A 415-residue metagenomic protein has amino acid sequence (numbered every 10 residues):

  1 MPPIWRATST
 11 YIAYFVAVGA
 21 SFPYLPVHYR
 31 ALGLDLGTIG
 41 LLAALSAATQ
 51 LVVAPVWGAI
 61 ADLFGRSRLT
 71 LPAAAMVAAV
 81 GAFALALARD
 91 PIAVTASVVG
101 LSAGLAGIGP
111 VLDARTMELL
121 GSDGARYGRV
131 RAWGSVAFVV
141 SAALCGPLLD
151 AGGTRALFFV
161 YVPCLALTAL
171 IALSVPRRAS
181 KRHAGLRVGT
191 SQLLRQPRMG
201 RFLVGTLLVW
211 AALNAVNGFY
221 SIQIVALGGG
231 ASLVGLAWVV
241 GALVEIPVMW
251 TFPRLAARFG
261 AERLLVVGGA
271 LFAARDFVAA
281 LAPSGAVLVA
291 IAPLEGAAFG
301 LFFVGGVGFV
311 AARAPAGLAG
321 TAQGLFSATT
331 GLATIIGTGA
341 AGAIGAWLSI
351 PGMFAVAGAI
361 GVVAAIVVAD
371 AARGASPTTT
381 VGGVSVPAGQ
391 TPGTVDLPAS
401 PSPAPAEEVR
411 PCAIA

Functional and structural regions predicted by a protein language model:
M1, V175-L208: Juxtamembrane intracellular "pre-TM" segments in multi-pass secondary transporters
M1-A47, M199-A237: Helix-loop boundary and gating motifs at the non-cytosolic
I12, G81, P91-I108, L207 (+1 more regions): Hydrophobic core of transmembrane alpha-helices in multi-pass small-molecule transporters, especially MFS/SLC-type
Y29-R30, I60-A61, P147-G152, I224-V225 (+2 more regions): Interfacial helix-cap and linker-helix signal at transmembrane-aqueous boundaries of multi-pass secondary transporters
L41-A59, V239-T251: Central cavity-lining transmembrane alpha-helices of secondary-active solute carriers, predominantly the Major
L69-F83, V162, R263-V278: Structural signature of the two symmetry-related core transmembrane helices
V98-W133: Cytoplasmic helix-loop-helix junction between adjacent transmembrane helices in 12-TM secondary transporters
A156-L173, G352-D370: Symmetry-related core transmembrane helices of the 12-TM Major Facilitator Superfamily/SLC fold
